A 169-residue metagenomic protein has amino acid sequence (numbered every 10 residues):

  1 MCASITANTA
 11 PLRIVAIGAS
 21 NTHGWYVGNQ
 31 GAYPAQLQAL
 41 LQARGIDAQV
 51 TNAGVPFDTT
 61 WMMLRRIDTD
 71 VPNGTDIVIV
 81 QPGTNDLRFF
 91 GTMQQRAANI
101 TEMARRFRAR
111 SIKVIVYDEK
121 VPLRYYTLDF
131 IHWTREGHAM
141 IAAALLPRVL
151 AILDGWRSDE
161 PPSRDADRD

Functional and structural regions predicted by a protein language model:
C2-P56, R66-G74: Serine-esterase "nucleophile elbow" of acetyl-processing enzymes
Q36-I46, W61-D169: Alpha-helical cap/lid subdomain in secreted, periplasmic, or secretory-pathway luminal O-acyl-processing enzymes
